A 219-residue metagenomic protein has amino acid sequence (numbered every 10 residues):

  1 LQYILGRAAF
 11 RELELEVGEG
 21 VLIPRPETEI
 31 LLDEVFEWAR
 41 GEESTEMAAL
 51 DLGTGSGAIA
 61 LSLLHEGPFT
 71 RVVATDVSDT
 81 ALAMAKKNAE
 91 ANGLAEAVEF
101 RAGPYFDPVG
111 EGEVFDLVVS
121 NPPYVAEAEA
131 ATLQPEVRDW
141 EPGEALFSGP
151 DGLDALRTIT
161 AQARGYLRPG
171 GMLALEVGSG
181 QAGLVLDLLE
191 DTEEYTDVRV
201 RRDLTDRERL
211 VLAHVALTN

Functional and structural regions predicted by a protein language model:
L1-W38: Conserved AdoMet
L5, A102-G103, R202: Short loop/edge segments at beta-strand edges and connector loops that shape dinucleotide/nucleotide cofactor-binding
T28, I59, A85, N121 (+4 more regions): Residue-level signal for inorganic ion chemistry
I30-T132: Conserved SAM/SAH cofactor-binding pocket of Class I
L94, E141, L167-P169: Helix-to-beta-strand junctions that scaffold the AdoMet/dcAdoMet cofactor pocket in Class I SAM-dependent enzymes
E113, Y124-A155: Mobile active-site "lid"/loop adjacent to the S-adenosyl-L-methionine
P150-V215: Conserved Class I SAM-dependent methyltransferase catalytic core
L217-N219: Flexible, glycine-/basic-rich loop-and-beta segments that form/coincide with the SAM-dependent methyltransferase
